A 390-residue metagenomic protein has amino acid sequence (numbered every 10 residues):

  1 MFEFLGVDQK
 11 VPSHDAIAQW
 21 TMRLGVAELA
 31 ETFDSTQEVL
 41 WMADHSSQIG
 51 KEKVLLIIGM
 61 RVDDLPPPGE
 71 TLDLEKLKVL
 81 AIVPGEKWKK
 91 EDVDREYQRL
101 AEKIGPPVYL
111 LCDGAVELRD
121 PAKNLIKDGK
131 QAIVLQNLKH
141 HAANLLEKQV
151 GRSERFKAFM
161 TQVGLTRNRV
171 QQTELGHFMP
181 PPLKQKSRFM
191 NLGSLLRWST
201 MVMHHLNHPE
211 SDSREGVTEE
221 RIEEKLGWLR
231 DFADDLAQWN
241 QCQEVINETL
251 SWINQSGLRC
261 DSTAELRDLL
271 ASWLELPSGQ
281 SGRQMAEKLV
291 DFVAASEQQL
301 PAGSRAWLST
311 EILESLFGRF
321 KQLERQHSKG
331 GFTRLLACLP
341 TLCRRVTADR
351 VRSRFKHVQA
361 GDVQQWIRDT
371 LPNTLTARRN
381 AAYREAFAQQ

Functional and structural regions predicted by a protein language model:
E3-L110, V116-A132, G151-R152, T166-R169 (+1 more regions): RNase H-like nuclease fold core
S13, Q136-L138, N191: Helix N-cap / beta->alpha transition motif
A30, P67-G69, G151-A158, S328-F332 (+1 more regions): Short, solvent-exposed secondary-structure capping/transition elements
C112-L125, A143, L165-Q390: Acidic/histidine-rich catalytic cores and adjacent linkers of DNA breakage/strand-transfer/modification proteins
I126-A158: Inter-helix linker motif
